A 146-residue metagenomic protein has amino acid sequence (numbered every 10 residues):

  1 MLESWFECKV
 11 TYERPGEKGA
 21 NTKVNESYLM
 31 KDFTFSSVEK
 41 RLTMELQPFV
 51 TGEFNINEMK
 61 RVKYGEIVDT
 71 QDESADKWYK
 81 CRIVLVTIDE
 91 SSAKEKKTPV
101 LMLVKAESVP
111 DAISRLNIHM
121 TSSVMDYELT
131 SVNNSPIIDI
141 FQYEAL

Functional and structural regions predicted by a protein language model:
M1-C8, A20-N21, M44, P48-D89 (+1 more regions): Intrinsic disorder/low-complexity detector
M1-K40, L85: The feature marks the first
E13-M30, P48-T51, K94-M102, S122-L129: A cross-kingdom feature marking solvent-exposed beta-strand/loop segments within repeated, beta-rich binding/scaffold
T34-V50, S108-S123: A short, charged, amphipathic alpha-helix used as a generic interaction element across diverse proteins
V62-V124: Short, solvent-exposed interaction modules
